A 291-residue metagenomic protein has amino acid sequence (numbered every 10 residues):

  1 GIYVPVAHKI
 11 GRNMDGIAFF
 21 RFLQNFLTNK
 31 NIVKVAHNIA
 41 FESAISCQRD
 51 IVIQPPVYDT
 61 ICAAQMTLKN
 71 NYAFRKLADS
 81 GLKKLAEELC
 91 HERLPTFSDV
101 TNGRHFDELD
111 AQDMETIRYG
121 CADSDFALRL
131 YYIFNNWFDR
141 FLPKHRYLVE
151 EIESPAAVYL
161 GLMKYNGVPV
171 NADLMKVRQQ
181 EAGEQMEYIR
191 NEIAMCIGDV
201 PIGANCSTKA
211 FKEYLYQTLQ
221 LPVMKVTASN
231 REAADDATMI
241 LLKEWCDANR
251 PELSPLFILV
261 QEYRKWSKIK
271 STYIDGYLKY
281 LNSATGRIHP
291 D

Functional and structural regions predicted by a protein language model:
G1-A7, L77, T101-D291: Conserved "right-hand" nucleotidyltransferase catalytic core of DNA-directed polymerases
G1-R140: Active-site-proximal helix-loop-helix substrate-binding element of RNase H-like nuclease domains
